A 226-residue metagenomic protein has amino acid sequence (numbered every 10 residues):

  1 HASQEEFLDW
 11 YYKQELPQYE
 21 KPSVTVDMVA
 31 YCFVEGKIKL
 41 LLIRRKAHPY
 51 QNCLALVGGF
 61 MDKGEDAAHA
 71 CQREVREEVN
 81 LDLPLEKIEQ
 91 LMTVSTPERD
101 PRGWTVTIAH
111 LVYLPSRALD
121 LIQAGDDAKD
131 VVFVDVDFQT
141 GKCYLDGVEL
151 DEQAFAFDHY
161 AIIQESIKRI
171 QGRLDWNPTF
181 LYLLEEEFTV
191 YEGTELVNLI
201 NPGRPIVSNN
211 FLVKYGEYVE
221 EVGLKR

Functional and structural regions predicted by a protein language model:
E6-A55, A68: N-terminal strand-loop-strand
L54, M61-K87, L91-F180, L196-L199: Unchanged
G64, E186, R204: Flexible coil/turn residues that form the inter-helical turn or adjacent wing/linker of helix-turn-helix
P178-Y182, V222-R226: Acidic, low-complexity/disordered tracts enriched in E/D and polar residues
L184-V197: Short acidic, hydrophobic short linear motifs in intrinsically disordered regions
R204-G223: Charge-enriched amphipathic alpha-helical scaffolds
